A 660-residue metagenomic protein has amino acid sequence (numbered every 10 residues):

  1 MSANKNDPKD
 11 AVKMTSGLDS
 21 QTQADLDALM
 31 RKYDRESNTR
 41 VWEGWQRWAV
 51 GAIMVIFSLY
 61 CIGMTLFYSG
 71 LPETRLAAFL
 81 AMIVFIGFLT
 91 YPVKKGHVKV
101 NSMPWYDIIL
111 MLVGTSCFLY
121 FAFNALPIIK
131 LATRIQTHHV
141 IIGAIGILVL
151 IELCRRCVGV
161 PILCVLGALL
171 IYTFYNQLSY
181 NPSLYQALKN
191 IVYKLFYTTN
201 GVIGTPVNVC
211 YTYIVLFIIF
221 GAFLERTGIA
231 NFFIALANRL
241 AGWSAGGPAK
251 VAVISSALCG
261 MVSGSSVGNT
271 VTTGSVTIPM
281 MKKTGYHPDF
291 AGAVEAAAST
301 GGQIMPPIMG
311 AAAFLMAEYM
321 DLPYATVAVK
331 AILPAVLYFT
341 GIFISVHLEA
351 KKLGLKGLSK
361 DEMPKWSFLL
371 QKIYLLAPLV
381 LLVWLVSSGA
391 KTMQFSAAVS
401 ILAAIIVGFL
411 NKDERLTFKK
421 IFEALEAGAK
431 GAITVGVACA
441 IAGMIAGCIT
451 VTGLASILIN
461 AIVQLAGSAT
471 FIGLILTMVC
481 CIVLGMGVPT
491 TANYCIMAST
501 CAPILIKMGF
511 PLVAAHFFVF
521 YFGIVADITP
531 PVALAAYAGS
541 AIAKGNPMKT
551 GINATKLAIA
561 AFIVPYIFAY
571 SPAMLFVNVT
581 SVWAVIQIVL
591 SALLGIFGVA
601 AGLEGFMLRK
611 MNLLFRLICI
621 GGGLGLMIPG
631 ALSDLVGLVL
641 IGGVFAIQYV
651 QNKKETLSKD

Functional and structural regions predicted by a protein language model:
M1-T133, V140-A144: Conserved, well-structured core domains of diverse proteins
S2, D7-W48, V55, V329-G431 (+2 more regions): Long, contiguous bundles of hydrophobic transmembrane helices that form the permeation core of multi-pass
T39, M64-Y68, T90-N101, P127-I128 (+5 more regions): Membrane-water interface regions at transmembrane-helix termini and the short interhelical loops of multi-pass membrane
Y68-S69, L126-T133, K189, Y193 (+2 more regions): Membrane-interface helix termini and inter-helical loops of multi-pass transporters
T137-I141, N200-Y213, R239-V253, T284-F290 (+6 more regions): Membrane-interfacial loop-to-helix junctions in multi-pass transporters
E152, R156-C157, P161, V165-P182 (+8 more regions): Core transmembrane alpha-helical segments of multi-pass membrane transporters/permeases
G221-E225, S256-S265, A297-Q303, A446 (+3 more regions): Transmembrane alpha-helix interface/packing and boundary motifs in multi-pass membrane proteins, characterized by
I234-G302, I308, A312-L315, D321 (+2 more regions): Hydrophobic transmembrane alpha-helices that form the pore/transport pathway of multi-pass ion and small-solute
